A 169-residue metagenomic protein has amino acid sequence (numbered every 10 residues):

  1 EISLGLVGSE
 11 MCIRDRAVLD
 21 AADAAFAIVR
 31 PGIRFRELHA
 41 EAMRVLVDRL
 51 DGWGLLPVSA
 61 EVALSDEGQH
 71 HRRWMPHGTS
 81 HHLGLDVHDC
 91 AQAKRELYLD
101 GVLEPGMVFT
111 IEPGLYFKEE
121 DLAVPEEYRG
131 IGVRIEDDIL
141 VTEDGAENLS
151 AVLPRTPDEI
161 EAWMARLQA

Functional and structural regions predicted by a protein language model:
S3, G8-A169: Active-site neighborhoods and metal-handling regions in enzymes and metal-associated proteins
